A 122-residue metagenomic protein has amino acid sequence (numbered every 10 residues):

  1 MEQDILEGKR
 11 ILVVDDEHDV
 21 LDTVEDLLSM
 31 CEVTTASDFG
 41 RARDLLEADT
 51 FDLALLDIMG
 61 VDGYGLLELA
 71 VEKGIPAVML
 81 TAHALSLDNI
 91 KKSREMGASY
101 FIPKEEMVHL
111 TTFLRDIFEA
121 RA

Functional and structural regions predicted by a protein language model:
M1-L12, V108-A122: Non-catalytic signal-transmission and effector/linker regions of two-component phosphorelay proteins
D15: Conserved acidic carboxylate
H18, T35-L53, V61: Acidic, metal-coordinating helix/loop segments flanking the phosphotransfer/catalytic sites of two-component signaling
H18-T34: Two-component/phosphorelay signaling modules centered on CheY-like receiver
T23-L27, L45, L69, K92: Alpha-helical interaction/dimerization surfaces of two-component signaling modules
M59, Y64-P76: Short amphipathic alpha-helix used as the core "switch/output" element in two-component signaling
G65, A84-P103, V108, T112: Alpha4 helix (beta4-alpha4-beta5 surface) of REC/receiver domains from two-component response regulators
L80-A82: Hydrophobic/aromatic residues positioned on beta-strands within the core alpha/beta folds
